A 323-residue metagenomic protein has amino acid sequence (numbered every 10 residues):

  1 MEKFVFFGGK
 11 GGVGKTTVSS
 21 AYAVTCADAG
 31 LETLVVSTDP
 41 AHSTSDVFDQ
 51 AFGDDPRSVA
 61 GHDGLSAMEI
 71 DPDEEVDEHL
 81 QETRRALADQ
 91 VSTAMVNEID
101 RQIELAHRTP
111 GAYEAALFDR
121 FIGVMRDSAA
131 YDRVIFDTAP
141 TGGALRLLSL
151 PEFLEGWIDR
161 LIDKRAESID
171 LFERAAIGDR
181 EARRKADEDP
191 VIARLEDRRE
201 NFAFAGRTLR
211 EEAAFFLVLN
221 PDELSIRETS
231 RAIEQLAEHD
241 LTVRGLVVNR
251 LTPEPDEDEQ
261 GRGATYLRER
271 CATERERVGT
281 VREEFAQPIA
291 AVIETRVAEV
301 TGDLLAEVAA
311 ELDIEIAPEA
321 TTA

Functional and structural regions predicted by a protein language model:
M1-E2: Phosphate-binding P-loop
K10: P-loop (Walker A) phosphate-binding loop of NTP-binding proteins
G14: Conserved glycine(s) of the Walker
T17-V18: Hydrophobic positions on the alpha1 helix immediately C-terminal to the Walker A/P-loop
A21-M95: N-terminal phosphate/diphosphate-binding loop that engages ATP/GTP or pyrophosphate donors across diverse enzyme folds
V91-L217: Phosphate/Mg2+-binding loops and adjacent switch elements in nucleotide/diphosphate-handling enzyme cores
R199-F216, N220-A323: C-terminal lobe/tail of nucleotide-utilizing enzymes
